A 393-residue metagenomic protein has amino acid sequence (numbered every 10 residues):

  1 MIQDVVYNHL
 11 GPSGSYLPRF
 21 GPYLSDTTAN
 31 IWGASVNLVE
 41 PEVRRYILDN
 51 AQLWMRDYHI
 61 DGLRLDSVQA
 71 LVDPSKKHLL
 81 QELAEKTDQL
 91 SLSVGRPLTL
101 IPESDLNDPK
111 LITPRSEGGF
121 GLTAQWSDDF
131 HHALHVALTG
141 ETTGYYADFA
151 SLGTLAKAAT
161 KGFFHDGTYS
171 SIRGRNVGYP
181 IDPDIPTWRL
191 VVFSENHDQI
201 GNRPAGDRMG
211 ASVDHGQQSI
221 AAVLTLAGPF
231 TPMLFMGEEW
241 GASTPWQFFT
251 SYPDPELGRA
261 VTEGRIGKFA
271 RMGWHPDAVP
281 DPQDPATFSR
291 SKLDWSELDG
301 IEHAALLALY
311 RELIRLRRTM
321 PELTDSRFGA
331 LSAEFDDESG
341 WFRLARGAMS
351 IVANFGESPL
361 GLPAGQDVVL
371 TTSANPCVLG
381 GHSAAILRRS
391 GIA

Functional and structural regions predicted by a protein language model:
M1-S93, T99, K110-L111: Substrate-binding/active-site clefts of carbohydrate-active enzymes
Y7, Q69, L106, A242 (+1 more regions): Short, glycine/acidic-enriched loop or turn micro-motifs at the edges of active sites
A29, E40, I47, R56 (+8 more regions): Active-site-proximal structural scaffolding
V43, I47-W54, F193, A221 (+1 more regions): Alpha-helical packing segments of well-folded alpha/beta enzyme cores
Q52, R56-H59, L190-N196, V279-T287: A glycine-rich, aromatic-flanked flexible loop/lid motif
L80, A84-W274: Conserved alpha/beta catalytic core and glycan-binding cleft of carbohydrate-active enzymes
A205-D207, A211-S219, L224-A393: Carbohydrate-interacting/catalytic domains
